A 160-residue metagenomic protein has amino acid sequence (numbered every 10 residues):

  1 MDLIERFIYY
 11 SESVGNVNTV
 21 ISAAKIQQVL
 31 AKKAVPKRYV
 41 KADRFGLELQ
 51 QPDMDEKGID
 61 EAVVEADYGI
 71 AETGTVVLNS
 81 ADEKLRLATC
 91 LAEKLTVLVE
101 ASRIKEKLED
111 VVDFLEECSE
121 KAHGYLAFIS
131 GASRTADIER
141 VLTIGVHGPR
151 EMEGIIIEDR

Functional and structural regions predicted by a protein language model:
M1-R160: The feature marks the mature, well-folded catalytic cores of soluble enzymes
